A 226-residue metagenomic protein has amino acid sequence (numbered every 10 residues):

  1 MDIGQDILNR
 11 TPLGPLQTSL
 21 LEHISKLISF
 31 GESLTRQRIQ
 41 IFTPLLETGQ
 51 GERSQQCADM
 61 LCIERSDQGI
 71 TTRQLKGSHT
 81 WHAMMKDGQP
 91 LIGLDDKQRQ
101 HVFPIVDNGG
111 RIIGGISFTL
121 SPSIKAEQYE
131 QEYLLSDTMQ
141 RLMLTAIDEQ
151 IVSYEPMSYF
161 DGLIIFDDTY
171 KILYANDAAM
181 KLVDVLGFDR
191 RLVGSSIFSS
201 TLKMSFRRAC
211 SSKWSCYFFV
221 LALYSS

Functional and structural regions predicted by a protein language model:
M1-D6: N-terminal, Lys/Arg- and Ser/Thr-rich interaction peptides
L8-Q17, L21-E22, T119-Y159, K181 (+1 more regions): Juxtadomain coupling helices with adjacent low-complexity linkers
N9, E32-R38, P44-K76, I151-Y154 (+1 more regions): PAS-family sensory domains
T18-E32: Short amphipathic alpha-helical segments
D59-R99: A broadly used, surface-exposed interaction patch
E64-W81, S121-A146, G194-S200: Short, compositionally biased leader-like segments
P90-D107, I113-G114, K203-S226: PAS-family sensory/regulatory modules and their coupling/dimerization elements
D107-N108, D167: Short, acidic, Ser/Thr-enriched surface-loop or helix-capping motifs
